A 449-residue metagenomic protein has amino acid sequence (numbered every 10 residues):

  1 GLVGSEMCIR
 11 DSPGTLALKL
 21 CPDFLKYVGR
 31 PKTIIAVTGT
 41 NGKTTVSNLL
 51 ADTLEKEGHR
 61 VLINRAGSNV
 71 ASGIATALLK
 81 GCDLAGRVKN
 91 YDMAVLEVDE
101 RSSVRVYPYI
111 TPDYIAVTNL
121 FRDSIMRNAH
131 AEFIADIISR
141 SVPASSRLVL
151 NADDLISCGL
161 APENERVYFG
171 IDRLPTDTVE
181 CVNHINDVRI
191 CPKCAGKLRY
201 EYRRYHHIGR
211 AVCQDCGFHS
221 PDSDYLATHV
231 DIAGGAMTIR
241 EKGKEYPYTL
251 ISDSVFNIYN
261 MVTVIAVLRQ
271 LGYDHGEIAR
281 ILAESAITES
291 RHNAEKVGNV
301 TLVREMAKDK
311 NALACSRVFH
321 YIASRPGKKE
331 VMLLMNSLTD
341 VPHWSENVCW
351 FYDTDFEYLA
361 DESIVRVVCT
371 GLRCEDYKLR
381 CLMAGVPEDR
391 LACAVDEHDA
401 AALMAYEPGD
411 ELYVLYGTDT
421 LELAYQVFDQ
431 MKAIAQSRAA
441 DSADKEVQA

Functional and structural regions predicted by a protein language model:
S5-R10, V188, A195, R210-G217 (+4 more regions): ATP-dependent carboxylate-amine ligase
E6, P13-K32, E55-R140, R147-T228 (+2 more regions): ATP-dependent carboxylate-amine ligase catalytic core
I35-L50: Glycine-rich phosphate-binding P-loop
A36-T38, N64, L415: Residues at the beta-strand->loop junction immediately N-terminal to the Walker
G42, D99-R101, L120-D123, D154-L155 (+3 more regions): Short glycine-rich anion-binding loops that position phosphate/pyrophosphate groups of nucleotides and phosphorylated
G217-A294, G298: Long, charge-rich boundary regions
